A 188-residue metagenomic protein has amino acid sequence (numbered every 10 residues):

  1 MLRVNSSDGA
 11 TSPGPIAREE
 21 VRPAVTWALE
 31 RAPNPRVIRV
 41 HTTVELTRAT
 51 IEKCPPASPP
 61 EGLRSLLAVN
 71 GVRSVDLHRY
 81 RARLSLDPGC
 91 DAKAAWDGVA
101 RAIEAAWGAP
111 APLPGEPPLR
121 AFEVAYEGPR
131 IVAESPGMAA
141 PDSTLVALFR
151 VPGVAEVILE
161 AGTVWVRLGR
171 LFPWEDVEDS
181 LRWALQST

Functional and structural regions predicted by a protein language model:
M1-A24, R79: Hydrophobic, helix-prone linear segments
A24-T26, V40-V44, L77-R79, G108 (+5 more regions): Extended, charged alpha/beta regions that create polyanion-binding interfaces
T26-R31, S74-H78, R120-A125, A155-E160: Short edge beta-strands and adjacent turn/loop segments
R31-K53, P118-G137: Short glycine-/aliphatic-rich beta-strand segments at the starts of folded cytosolic domains
T42-V44, L84-G89, S135, V166-R170: Short beta-strand-to-loop capping motifs
G62-R81, L148-T163: Short acidic amphipathic segments
C90-W107, W165, L171-S187: Charge-rich, low-aromatic oligomerization/scaffolding segments with amphipathic character
R101-R130, T188: Surface-exposed beta-loop interaction hotspot
